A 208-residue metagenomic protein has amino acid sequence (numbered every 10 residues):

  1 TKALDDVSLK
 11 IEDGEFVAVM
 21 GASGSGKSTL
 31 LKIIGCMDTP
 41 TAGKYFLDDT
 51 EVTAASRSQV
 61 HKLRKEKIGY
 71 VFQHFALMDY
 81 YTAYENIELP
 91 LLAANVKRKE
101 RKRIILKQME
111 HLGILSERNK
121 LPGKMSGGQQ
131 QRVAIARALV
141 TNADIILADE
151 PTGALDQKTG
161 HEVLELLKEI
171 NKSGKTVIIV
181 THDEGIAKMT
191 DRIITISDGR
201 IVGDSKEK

Functional and structural regions predicted by a protein language model:
T1-I196: ABC family nucleotide-binding domain
I193-S205: H-loop (His-switch) and adjacent beta-strand-loop-beta switch element of ABC-type ATPase nucleotide-binding domains
